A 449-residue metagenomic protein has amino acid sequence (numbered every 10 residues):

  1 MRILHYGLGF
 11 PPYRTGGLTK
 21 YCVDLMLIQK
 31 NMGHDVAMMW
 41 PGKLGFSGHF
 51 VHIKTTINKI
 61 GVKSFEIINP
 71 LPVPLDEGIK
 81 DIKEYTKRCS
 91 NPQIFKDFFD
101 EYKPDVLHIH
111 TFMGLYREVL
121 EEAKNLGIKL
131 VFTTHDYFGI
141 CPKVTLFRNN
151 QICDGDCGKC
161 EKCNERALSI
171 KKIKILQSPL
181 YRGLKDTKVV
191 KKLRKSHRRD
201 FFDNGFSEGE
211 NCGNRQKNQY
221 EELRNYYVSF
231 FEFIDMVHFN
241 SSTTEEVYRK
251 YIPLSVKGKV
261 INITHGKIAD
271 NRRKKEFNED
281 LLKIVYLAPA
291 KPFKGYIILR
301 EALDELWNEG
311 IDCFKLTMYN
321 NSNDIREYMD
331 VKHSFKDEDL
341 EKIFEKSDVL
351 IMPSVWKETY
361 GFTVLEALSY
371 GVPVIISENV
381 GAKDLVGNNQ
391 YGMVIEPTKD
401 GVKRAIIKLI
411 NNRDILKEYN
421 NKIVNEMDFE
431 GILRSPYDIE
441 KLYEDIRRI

Functional and structural regions predicted by a protein language model:
M1-N58, L126-K129, L303-D304: N-terminal subdomain of nucleotide-sugar transferases
L4, H238, E276-K294, R300-L303: Conserved donor-binding/catalytic core segment of Leloir-type glycosyltransferases
M38-Y102, L168-I175, D200: A conserved catalytic-core segment of Leloir-type glycosyltransferases
C153-M236: Membrane-proximal helix-turn-helix segments that form the acceptor-binding/catalytic region of lipid-linked
E345-T359: Acidic donor-binding loop of glycosyltransferase active sites
V349, P373-I376: Short hydrophobic beta-strand element within catalytic cores of glycosyltransferases and related nucleotide-activated
N388-N389, M393-D400, K408-R413: Conserved acidic donor-binding segment of nucleotide-sugar-dependent glycosyltransferases
P397, D414-R447: A charged, aromatic-enriched C-terminal amphipathic alpha-helix characteristic of glycosyltransferases across folds
